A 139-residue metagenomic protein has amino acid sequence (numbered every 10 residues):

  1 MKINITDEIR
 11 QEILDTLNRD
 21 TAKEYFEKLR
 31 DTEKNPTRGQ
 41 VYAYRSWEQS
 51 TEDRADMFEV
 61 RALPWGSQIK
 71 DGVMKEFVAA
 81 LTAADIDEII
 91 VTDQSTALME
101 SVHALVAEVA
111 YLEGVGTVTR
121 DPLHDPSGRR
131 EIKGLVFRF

Functional and structural regions predicted by a protein language model:
M1-E100: An N-terminal amphipathic alpha-helical segment
F26, A43-R45, L112, D125 (+1 more regions): Compositionally biased, intrinsically disordered low-complexity regions enriched in proline and serine
E100-V115: Short, aromatic/basic amphipathic alpha-helical patches
G114-F139: C-terminal edge-of-domain segments
